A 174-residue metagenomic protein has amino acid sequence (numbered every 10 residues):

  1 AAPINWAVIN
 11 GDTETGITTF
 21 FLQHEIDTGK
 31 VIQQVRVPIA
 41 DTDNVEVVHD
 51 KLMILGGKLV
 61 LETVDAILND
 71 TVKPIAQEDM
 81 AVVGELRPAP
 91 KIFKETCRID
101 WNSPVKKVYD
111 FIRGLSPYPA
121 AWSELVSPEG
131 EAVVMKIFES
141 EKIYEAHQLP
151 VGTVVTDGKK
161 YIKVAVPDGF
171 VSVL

Functional and structural regions predicted by a protein language model:
A1-P88: Donor/substrate-binding cores of folate-linked one-carbon enzymes
G11-T13, K91-F93, G114-P117, T156: A short catalytic or substrate-binding loop motif that flags glycine-/basic-rich loops and adjacent residues that bind
T15-I17, V35, G84, C97 (+2 more regions): Change "...and in nucleic-acid phosphodiester-cleaving endonucleases..." to "...and in nucleic-acid processing enzymes
V31, A89-K91, A165-P167: Short, flexible turn/loop "capping" segments at secondary-structure junctions
I32, I92-K94, G130, D157: Short, solvent-exposed coil/turn segments
P38-E46, P90-I92, P119-E124, P128: Short, charge-rich amphipathic segments
P90-S103: Acyl-group handling in specialized metabolite and lipid biosynthesis
D100-L174: An anion-binding loop in the catalytic cleft
